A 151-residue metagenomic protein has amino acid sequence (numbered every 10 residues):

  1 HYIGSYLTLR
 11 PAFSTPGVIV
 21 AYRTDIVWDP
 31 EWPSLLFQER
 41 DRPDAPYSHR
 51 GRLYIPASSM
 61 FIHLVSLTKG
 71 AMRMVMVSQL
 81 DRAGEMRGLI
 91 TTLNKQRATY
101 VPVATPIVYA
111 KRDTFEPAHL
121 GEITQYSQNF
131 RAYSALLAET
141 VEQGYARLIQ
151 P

Functional and structural regions predicted by a protein language model:
Y2-S34, R131-P151: Short, solvent-exposed loop/hinge segments that bridge or flank secondary-structure elements
T8-P11, L35-D41, I62-L67, L89-T92: Short beta-strand segments that buttress and anchor functional surface loops
G17-I19, D44-P46, A71: Short solvent-exposed loop/turn micro-motifs enriched in small/polar/acidic residues
V27-H63: Glycine- and acidic-residue-rich phosphate-binding/metal-coordinating active-site segment common to enzymes that handle
S48-P151: C-terminal regulatory/effector modules of DNA-binding transcriptional regulators
